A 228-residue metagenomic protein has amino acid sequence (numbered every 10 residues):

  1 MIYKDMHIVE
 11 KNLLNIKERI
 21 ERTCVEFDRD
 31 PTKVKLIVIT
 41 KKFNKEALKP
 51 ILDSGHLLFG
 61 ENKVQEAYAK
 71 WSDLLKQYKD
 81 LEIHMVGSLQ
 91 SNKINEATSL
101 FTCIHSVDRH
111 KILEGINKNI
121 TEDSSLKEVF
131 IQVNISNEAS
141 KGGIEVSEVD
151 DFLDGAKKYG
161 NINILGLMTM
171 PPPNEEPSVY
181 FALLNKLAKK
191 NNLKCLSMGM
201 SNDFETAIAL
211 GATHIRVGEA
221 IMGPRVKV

Functional and structural regions predicted by a protein language model:
I2-K194, M200-N202, I208-L210, M222: Conserved alpha/beta-domain cores
I208-V228: Short, basic/aromatic-enriched C-terminal tail that caps enzymatic domains
